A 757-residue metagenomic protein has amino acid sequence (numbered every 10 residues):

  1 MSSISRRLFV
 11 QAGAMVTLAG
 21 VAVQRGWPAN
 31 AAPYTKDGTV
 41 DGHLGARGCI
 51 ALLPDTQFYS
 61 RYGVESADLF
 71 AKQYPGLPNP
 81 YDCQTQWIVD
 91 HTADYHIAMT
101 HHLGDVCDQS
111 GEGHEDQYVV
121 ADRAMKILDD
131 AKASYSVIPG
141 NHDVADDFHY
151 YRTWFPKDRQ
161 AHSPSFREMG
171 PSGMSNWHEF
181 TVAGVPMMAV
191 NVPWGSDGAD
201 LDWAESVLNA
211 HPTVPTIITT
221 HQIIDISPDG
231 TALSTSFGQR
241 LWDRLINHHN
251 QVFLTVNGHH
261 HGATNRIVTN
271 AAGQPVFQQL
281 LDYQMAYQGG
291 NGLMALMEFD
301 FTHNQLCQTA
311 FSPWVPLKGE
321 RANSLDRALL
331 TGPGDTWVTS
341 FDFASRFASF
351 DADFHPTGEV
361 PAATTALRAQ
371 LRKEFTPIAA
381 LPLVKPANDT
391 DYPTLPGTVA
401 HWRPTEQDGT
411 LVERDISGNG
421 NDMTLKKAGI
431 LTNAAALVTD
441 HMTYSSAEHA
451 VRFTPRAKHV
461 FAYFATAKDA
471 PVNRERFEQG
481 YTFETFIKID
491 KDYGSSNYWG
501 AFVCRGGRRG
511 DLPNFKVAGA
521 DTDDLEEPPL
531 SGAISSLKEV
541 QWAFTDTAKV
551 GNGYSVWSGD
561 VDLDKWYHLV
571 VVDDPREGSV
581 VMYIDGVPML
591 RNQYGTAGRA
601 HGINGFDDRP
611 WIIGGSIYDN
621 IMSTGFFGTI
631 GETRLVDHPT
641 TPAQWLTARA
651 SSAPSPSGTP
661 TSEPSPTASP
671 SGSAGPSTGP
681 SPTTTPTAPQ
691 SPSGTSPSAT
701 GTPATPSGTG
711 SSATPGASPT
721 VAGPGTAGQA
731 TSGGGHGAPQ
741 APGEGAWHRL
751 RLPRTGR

Functional and structural regions predicted by a protein language model:
M1-T17: N-terminal secretory signal peptides and thylakoid transit peptides that target proteins across membranes
A32-E115: N-terminal active-site segment of His-dependent metallophosphoesterases
G38, L69-K72, G111-D202, R266-L280 (+1 more regions): Extended active-site neighborhood of metal-dependent phosphoesterases/phosphodiesterases
K373-F461, W645-G658, L750: Extracytoplasmic low-complexity segments
P396-V399, D408, S445-A543, L635-L646: Extracellular glycan-recognition modules
W542-H568: Short, aromatic/His-centered strand-loop micro-motif at the edge of beta-sheets
K565-S579: Localized edge beta-strand/strand-to-loop motifs within extracellular or lumenal beta-rich domains
N592-T629: Flexible glycan-contacting loops in extracellular carbohydrate-active proteins
